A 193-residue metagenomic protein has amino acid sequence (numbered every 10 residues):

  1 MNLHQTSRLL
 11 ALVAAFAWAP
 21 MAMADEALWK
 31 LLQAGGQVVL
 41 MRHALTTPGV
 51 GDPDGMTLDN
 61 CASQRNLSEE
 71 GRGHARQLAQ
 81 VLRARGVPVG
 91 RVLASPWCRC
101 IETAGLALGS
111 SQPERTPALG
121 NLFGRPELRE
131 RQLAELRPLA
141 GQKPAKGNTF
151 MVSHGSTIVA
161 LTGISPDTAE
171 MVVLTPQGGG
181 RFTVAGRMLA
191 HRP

Functional and structural regions predicted by a protein language model:
M1-L10: Bacterial N-terminal signal peptides that target proteins for export
A11-L12, A22: Cleavable N-terminal signal peptides
W18-A19: N-terminal signal peptide c-region/cleavage motif recognized by signal peptidases
D25-A118, L122-P126, E130, I164-T183 (+1 more regions): Active-site-proximal alpha-helix that buttresses catalytic centers in soluble enzyme cores
G36-V38, A145-S153: Generic beta-sheet signal
R85-V87, Q142-G147: Glycine-rich phosphate-binding loop signature in dinucleotide/nucleotide-binding domains
R129-P144: ...with weaker cross-activation on analogous glycine-rich loops/strands in unrelated enzymes
